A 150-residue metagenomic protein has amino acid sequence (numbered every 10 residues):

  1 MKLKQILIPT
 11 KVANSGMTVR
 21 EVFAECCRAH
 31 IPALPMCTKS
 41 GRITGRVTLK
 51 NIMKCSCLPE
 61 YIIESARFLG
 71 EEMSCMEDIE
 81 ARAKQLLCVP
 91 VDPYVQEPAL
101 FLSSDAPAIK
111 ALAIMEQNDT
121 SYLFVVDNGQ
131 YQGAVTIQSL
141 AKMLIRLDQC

Functional and structural regions predicted by a protein language model:
M1, Q149-C150: Short, Lys/Arg-enriched, disordered terminal segments
M1-I31, M36-T44, R67-I114, V125-V126 (+1 more regions): Bateman/CBS regulatory modules and CBS-like beta-alpha motifs in cytosolic regions of diverse proteins
I31, I43-E60, D119-T120, F124 (+1 more regions): Short beta->alpha transition motifs characteristic of CBS
